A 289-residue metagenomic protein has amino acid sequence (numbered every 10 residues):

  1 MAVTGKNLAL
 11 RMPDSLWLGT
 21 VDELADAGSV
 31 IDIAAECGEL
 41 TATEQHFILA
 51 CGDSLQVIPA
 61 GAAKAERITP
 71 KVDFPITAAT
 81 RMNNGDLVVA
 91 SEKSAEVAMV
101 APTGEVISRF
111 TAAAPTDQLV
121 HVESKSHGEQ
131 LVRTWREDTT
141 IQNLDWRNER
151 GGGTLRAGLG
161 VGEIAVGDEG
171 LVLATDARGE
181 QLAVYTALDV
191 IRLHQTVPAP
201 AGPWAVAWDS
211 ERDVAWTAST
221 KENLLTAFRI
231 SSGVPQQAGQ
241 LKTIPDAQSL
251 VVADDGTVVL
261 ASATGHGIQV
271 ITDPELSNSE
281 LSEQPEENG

Functional and structural regions predicted by a protein language model:
M1-G5, D32-Q45, V72-N84, A112-K125 (+4 more regions): Repeated scaffold domains used in trafficking and secretory/extracellular systems, primarily beta-propellers
A2-G5, A9-D14, A42-S54, M82 (+5 more regions): Conserved beta-strand positions in repeat-built beta-propeller and related beta-rich domains
L16-L18, L55-V57, A95-V97, T139-I141 (+3 more regions): Structural signal for beta-propeller blades
D22-D32, A63-P70, T103-T111, R147-R156 (+3 more regions): A short beta-strand motif characteristic of beta-propeller blades
A25-Q56, G61-T77: Blade-loop segments of beta-propeller domains
V88, K93-Y185, L193: Solenoidal tandem-repeat scaffolds enriched in leucines and small polar residues
V172-I244: Intrinsically disordered, low-complexity segments enriched in Gly and acidic/Ser/Thr residues that form flexible
P245-G289: Blade-level signature of beta-propeller repeat domains, shared across WD40, Kelch, NHL, RCC1 and BNR/Asp-box propellers
